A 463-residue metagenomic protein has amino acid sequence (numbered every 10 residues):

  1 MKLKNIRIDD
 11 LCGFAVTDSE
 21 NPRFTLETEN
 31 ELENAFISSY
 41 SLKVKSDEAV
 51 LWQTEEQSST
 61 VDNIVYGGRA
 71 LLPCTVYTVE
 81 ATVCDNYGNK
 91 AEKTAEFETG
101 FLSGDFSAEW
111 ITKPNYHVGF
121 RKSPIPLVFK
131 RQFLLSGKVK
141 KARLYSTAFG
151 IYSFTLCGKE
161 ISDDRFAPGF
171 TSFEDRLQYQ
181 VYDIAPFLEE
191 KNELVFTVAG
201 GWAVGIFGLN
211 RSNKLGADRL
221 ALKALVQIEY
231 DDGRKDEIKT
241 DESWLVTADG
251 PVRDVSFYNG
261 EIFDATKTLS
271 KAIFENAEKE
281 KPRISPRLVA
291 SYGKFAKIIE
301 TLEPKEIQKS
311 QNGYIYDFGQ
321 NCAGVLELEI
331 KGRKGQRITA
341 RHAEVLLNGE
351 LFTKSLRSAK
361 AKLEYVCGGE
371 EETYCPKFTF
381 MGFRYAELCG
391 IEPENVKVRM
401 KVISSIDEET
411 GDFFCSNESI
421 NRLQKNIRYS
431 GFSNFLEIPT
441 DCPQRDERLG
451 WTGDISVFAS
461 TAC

Functional and structural regions predicted by a protein language model:
M1-R445, G453-D454: Extracellular/oxidizing-compartment recognition motifs
V457-C463: Well-ordered alpha-helical scaffold segments within catalytic/enzyme domains
